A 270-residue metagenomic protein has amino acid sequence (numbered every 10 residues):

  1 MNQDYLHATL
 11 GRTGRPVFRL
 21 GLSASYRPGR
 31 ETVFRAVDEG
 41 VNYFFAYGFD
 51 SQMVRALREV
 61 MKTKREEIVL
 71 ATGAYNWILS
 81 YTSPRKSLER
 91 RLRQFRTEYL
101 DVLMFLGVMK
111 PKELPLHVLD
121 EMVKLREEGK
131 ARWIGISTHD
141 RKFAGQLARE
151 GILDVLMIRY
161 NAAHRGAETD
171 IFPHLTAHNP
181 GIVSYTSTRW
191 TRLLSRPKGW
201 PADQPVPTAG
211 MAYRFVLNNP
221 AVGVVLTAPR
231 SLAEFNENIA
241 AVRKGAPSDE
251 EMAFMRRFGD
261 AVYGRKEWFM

Functional and structural regions predicted by a protein language model:
M1-I68: N-terminal binding-site loop/beta-alpha segment at the start of enzyme catalytic domains that lines or forms
L10, L22, F44, L70 (+9 more regions): Conserved, mostly hydrophobic/aromatic
R15-L20, G40-Y43, K64-V69, T97-D101 (+4 more regions): Short, well-ordered coil/turn segments that N-cap beta-strands
V17-R30, T72-T82, G107, P197-V206: Active-site mouth loops of central-metabolism enzymes
F34-D38, N42, R149-V155, T169-M270: Structured C-terminal cap/extension of enzyme domains
G48-Q52, A74-N76, I158-R165, S187-T188 (+1 more regions): Short, acidic/turn-prone active-site loops that include or flank metal/cofactor- and phosphate-binding residues
R55-G73, D120-G129: Alpha-helix-loop-beta-strand connector modules within alpha/beta enzyme cores
N76-A162, G166-D170, P180-V183, N218: Glycine/proline-rich, positively charged, aromatic-decorated active-site loop/lid region on the catalytic face
